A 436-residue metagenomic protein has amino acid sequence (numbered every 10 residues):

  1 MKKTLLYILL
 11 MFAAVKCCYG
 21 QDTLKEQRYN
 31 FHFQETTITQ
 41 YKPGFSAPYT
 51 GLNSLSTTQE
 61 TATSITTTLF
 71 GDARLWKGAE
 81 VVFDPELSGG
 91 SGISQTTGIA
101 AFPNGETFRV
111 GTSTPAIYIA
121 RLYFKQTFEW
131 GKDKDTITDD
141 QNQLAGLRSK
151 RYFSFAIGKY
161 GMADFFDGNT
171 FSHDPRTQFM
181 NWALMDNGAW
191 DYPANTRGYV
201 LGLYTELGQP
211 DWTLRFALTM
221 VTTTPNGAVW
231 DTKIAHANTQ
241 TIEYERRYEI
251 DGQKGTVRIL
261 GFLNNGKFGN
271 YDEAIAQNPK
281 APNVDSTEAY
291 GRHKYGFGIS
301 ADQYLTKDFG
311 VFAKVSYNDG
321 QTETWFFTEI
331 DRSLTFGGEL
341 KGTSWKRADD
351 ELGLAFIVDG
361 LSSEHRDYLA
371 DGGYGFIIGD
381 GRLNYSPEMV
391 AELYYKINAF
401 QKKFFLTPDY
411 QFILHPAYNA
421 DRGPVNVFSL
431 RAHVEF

Functional and structural regions predicted by a protein language model:
L6, G98-T114, K134-T239, E243 (+3 more regions): Surface-exposed coil loops of outer-membrane beta-barrel proteins
Q21-Y29, P43-G44, A73, K77-V81 (+7 more regions): Short loop/turn motifs that connect adjacent beta-strands in outer-membrane beta-barrel proteins
L24-T50, L55, F153-F155, A183-D186 (+1 more regions): Transmembrane beta-strand segments of Gram-negative outer membrane beta-barrel proteins
Q27, T61-T67, P115-A120, R197-L201 (+6 more regions): Residues that define the transmembrane beta-barrel architecture of outer-membrane proteins
F31, E35-T39, F83-L87, F155-K159 (+8 more regions): Transmembrane beta-barrel strands of outer-membrane/channel proteins
F33, T67-A73, L122-Q126, I157 (+8 more regions): Residues on the lipid-exposed face of transmembrane beta-strands in outer-membrane beta-barrel proteins
Y41-S64, N169-S172, D421: Surface-exposed strand-loop-strand hairpins of Gram-negative outer-membrane beta-barrel proteins
W182-V311, V315-T322, E329, F336 (+2 more regions): Signature for the C-terminal beta-barrel architecture of outer-membrane proteins
